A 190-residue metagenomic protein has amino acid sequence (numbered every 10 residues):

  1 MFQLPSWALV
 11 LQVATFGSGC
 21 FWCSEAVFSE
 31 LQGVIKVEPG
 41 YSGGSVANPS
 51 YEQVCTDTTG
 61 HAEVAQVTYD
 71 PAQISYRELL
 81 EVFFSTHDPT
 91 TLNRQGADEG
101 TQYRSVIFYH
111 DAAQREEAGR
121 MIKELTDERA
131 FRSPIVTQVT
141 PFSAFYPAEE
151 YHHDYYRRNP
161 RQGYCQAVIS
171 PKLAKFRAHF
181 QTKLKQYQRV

Functional and structural regions predicted by a protein language model:
F2-V190: Flexible coil/turn and secondary-structure edge motifs
